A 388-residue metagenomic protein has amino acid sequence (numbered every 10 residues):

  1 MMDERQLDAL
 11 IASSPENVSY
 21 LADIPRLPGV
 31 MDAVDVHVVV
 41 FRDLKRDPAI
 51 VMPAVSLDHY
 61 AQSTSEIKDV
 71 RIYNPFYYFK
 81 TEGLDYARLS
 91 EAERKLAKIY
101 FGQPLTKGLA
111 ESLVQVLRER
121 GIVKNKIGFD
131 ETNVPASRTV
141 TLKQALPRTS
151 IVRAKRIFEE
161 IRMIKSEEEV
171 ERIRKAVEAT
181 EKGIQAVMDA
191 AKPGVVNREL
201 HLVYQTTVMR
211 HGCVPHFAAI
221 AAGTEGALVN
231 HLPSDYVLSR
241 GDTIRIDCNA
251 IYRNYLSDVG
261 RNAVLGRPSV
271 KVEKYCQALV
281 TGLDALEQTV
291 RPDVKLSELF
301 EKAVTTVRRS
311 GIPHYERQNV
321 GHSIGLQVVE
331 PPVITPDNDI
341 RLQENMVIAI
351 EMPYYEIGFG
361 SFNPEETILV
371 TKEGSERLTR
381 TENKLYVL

Functional and structural regions predicted by a protein language model:
M1-L388: Active-site neighborhoods and metal-handling regions in enzymes and metal-associated proteins
